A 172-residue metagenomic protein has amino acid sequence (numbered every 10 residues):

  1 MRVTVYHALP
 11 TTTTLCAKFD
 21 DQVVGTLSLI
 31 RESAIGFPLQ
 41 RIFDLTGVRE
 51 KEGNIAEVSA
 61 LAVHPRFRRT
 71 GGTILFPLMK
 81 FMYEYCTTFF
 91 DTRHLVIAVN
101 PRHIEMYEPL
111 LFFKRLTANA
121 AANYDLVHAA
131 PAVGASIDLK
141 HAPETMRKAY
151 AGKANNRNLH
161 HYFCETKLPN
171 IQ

Functional and structural regions predicted by a protein language model:
M1-N54, P65, C86-F89, L110 (+3 more regions): A conserved beta-strand-loop-helix scaffold within acyl/acetyltransferase catalytic domains
V3, Q40, K80, I104 (+3 more regions): Generic intrinsically disordered, low-complexity segments enriched for polar/acidic and small residues
I35, L75, A154-N155: Alpha-helical protein-protein interaction elements
F43-A132, L139: Acyl-donor binding region in acyl/amide transferases
A60, Y124-Q172: Charge-rich, low-complexity intrinsically disordered segments
